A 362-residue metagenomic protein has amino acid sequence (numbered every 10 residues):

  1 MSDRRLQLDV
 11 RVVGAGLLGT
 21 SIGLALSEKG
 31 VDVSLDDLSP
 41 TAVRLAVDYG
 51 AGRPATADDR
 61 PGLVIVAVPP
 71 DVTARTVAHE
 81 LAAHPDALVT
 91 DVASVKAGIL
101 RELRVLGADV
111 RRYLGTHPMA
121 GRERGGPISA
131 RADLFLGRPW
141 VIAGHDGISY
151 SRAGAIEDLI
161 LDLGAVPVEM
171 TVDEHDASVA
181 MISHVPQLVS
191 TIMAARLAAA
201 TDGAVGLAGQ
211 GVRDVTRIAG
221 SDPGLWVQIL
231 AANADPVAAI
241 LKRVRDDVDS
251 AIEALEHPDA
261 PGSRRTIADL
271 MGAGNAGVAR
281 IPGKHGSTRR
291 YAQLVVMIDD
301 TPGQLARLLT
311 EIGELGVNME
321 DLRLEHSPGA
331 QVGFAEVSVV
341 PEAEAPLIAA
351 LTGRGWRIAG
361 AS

Functional and structural regions predicted by a protein language model:
M1-A55, L63: NAD(P)+-binding Rossmann beta1-loop-alpha1 motif at the extreme N-terminus of oxidoreductases
L6-D9, P61, D86, G137: Phosphate-coordination loops involved in phosphoryl transfer and adenosine-cofactor binding
L38, V68, V92-S94: Short beta->alpha hinge that forms the Motif I/post-I loop of the SAM-binding pocket
V64-I65, T90: N-terminal Rossmann-like NAD(P) cofactor-binding module of classical short-chain dehydrogenase/reductase
T76-P127: Rossmann-like NAD(P)(H) cofactor-binding subdomain of soluble oxidoreductases
L134-G220: Internal alpha-helical scaffold of NAD(P)-dependent oxidoreductase catalytic cores
G203-G274: Interdomain hinge/lid region at the active-site interface of Rossmann-like NAD(P)-dependent oxidoreductases
G277-S362: A conserved regulatory-domain signal marking ACT and ACT-like small-molecule sensing domains and adjacent regulatory
